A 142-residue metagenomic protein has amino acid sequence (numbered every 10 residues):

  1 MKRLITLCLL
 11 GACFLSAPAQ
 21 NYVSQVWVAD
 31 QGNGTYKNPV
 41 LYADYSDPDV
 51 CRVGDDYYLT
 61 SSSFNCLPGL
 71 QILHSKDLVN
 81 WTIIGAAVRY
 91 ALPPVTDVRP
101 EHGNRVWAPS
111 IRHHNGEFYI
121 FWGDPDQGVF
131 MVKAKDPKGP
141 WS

Functional and structural regions predicted by a protein language model:
K2-L7: Sec-dependent signal peptide recognition, specifically the positively charged N-region followed immediately by
L10-P18: Hydrophobic h-region of N-terminal signal peptides that target proteins for export in Gram-negative bacteria
A19-S142: Carbohydrate-active catalytic/glycan-binding domains of CAZyme proteins, especially the secreted or lumenal ectodomains
